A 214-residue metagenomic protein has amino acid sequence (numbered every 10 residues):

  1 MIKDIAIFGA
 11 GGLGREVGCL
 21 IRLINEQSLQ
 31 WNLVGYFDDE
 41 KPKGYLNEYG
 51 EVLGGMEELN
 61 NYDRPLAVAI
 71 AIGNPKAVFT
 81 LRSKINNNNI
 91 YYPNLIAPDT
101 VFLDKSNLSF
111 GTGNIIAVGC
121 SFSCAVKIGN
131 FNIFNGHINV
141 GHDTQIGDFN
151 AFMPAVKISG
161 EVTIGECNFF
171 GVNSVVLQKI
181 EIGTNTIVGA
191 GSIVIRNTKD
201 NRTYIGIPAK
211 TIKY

Functional and structural regions predicted by a protein language model:
I2-I21: Glycine-rich adenosine-cofactor-binding loop
R15, C19, F79, D148 (+1 more regions): Alpha-helical elements of the RecA-like P-loop NTPase motor core of helicases
I21-N25, I85: Active-site catalytic pocket residues across diverse enzymes, especially alpha/beta-hydrolases
I24-Y45: NAD(P)-binding Rossmann-fold cofactor-contacting core
V34, L66-A67, T112, E166: Conserved acidic residues
K41-V101: Phosphate-bearing ligand-interacting subdomains that bind or position ATP/ADP/UDP/GDP/NAD(P) or nucleotide-linked
L95-I212: Structural signal for interior beta-strand "rungs" in well-ordered beta-sheet cores of soluble enzyme domains
